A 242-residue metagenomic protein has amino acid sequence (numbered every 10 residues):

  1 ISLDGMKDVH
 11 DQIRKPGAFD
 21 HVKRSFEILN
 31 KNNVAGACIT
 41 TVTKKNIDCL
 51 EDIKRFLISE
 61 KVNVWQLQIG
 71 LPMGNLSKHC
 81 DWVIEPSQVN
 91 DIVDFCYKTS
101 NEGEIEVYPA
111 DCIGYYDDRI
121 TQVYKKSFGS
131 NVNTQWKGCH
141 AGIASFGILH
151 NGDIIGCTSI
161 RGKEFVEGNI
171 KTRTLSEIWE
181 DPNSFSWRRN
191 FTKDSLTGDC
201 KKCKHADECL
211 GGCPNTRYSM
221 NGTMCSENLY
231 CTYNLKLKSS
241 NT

Functional and structural regions predicted by a protein language model:
I1-Q88: Radical SAM/AdoMet-radical enzyme domain recognition
Q12-I13, D181, T216: Residue-level signal for well-ordered alpha-helical positions
I47-Q66, D117-G138: Short, electropositive alpha-helical surface patch
I58-S59, N63, K78-G103, Q135-W136 (+1 more regions): A structural motif corresponding to the C-terminal lobe/cap of the Radical SAM core domain
S87-F128, D153-I154, T158-K204, L210: C-terminal accessory region of radical SAM enzymes
C139-I143: Short, small/polar residue-rich loop motifs at catalytic or cofactor-binding pockets
L149: Short, acidic, Ser/Thr-enriched surface-loop or helix-capping motifs
D194-N241: Cysteine-cluster motifs in flexible loop/terminal segments that predominantly coordinate metals
